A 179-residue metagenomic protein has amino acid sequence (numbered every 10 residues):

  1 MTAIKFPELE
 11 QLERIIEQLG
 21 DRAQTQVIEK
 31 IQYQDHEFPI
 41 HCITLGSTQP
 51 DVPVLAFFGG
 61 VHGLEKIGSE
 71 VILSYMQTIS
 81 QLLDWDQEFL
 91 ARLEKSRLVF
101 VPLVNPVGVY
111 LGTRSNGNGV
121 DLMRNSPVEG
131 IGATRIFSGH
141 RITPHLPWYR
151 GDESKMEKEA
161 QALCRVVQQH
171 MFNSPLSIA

Functional and structural regions predicted by a protein language model:
M1-I43: Short glycine- and acidic-rich boundary segments immediately preceding or forming the N-terminal edge of structured
A3, H62, Y149-E153: Second-shell loop/turn segments in exported
E17, Q32-Q34, S47-Q49, R92 (+1 more regions): A generic structural signal for short, solvent-exposed coil/turn residues that cap or connect secondary-structure
K30-Y33, S47, L103-N105, P127: Residues that form or immediately flank small-molecule/cofactor binding pockets and catalytic motifs
H41-D51: Short beta-strand-to-loop junctions in surface cap/lid or active-site-entrance loops
H41-I43, A56, V99: Short, conserved beta-strand segments within well-ordered enzyme catalytic domains that often line or immediately flank
V52, I67-A179: Active-site/substrate-binding loop(s) of hydrolase catalytic cores
V52-H62: Short beta-strand element of the alpha/beta-hydrolase
